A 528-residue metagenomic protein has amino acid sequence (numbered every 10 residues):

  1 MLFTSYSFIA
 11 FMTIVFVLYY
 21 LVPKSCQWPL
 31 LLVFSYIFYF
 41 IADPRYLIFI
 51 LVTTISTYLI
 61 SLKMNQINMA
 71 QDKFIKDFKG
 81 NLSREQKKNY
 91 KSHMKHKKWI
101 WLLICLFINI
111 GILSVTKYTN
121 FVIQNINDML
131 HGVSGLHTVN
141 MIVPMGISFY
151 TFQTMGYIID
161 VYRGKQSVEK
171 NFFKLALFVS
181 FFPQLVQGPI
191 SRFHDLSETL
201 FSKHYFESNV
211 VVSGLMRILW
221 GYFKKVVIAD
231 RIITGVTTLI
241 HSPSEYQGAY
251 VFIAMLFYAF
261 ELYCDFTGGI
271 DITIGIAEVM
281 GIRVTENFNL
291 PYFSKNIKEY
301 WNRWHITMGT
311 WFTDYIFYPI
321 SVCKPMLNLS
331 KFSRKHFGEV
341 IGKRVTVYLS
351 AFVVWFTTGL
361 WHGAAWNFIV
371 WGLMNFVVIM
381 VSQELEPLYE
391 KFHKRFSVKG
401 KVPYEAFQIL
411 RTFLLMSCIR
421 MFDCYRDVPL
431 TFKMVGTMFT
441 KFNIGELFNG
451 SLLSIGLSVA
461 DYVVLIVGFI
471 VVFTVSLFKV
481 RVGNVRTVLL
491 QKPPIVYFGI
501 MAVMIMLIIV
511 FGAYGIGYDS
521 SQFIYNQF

Functional and structural regions predicted by a protein language model:
M1-Q527: Membrane-embedded transmembrane alpha-helical bundles that form the catalytic cores of multi-pass lipid-modifying
